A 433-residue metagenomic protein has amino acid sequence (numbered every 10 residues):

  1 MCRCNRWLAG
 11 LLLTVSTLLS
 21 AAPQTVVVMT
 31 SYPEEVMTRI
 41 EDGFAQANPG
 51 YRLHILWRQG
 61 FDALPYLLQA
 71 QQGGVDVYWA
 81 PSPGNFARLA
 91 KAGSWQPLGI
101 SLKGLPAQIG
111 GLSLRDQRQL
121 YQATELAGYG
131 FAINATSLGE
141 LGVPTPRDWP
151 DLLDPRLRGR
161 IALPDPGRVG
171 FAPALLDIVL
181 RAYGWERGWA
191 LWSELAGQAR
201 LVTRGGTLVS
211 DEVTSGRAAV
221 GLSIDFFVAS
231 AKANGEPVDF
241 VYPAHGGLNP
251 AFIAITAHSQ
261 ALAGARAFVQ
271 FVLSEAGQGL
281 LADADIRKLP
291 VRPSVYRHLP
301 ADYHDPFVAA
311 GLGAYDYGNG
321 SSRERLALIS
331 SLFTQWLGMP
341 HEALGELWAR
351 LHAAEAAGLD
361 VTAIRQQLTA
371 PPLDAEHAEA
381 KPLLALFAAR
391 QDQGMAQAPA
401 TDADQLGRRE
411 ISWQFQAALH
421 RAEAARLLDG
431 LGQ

Functional and structural regions predicted by a protein language model:
A22-A87: Early extracytoplasmic/lumenal segment of secretory-pathway proteins
T38, G74-V75, P81-T203, S210-T214: Extracytoplasmic ligand-binding site segments that recognize negatively charged/polar headgroups
V75-A80, V202, R217-I224, D239-V241: Paired acidic/hydrophobic, glycine-rich loop segments that form the ligand-binding mouth/hinge of periplasmic-binding
G84-R88, T214, A218-P237: A ligand-binding cleft/hinge motif common to bilobed small-molecule-binding domains
Q108, A127, L191-A196, V202 (+1 more regions): Periplasmic-binding protein-like
A132-S137, L248-L262, L280-L281: A bilobed periplasmic-binding-protein/Venus flytrap-type ligand-binding module shared by bacterial periplasmic
T256, A261-G264, V269-R323: Mature extracytoplasmic/periplasmic domains
G345-Q433: C-terminal non-catalytic accessory extensions
